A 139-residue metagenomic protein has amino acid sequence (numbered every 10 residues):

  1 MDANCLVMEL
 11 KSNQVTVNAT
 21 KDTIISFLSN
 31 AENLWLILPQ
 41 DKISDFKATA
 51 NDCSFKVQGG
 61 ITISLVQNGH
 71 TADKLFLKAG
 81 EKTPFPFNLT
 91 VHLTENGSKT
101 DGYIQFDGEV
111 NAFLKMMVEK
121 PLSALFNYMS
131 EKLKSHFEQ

Functional and structural regions predicted by a protein language model:
D2-K47: Hydrophobic ligand-binding cavity/cleft-lining segments
D2-S12, N51-G59, E131: An N-terminal domain-start capping segment
E9-Q14, D52, T62, K74 (+2 more regions): Intrinsic-disorder/low-complexity, polar/charged segments enriched in Ser/Thr/Lys/Arg/Asp/Glu/Gln
Q14-N18, S54-K56, V66, H92: Generic structural detector for well-ordered beta-strands
I24-L28, L34, C53, Q67 (+3 more regions): Hydrophobic pocket/interface hotspot
W35-L36, K42-P84: Glycine-rich portal/gate segments that line the openings of hydrophobic small-molecule binding cavities
E81-E131: Beta-strand/loop substructures that line and gate deep hydrophobic ligand-binding cavities in soluble
K134-Q139: Short, highly charged C-terminal tails/helix-capping segments
